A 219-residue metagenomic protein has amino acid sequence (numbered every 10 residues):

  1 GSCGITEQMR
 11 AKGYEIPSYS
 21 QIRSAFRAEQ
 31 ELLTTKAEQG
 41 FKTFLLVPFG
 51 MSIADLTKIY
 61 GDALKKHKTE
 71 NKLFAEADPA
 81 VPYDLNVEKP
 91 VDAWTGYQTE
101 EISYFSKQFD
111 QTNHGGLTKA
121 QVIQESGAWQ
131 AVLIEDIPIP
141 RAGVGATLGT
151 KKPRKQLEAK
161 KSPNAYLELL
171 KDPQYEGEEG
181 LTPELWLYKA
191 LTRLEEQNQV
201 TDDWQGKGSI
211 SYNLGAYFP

Functional and structural regions predicted by a protein language model:
G1-E178, L191-P219: Short acidic-hydrophobic catalytic motif
T182-Y188, T192: Short, well-ordered surface patches within globular domains
